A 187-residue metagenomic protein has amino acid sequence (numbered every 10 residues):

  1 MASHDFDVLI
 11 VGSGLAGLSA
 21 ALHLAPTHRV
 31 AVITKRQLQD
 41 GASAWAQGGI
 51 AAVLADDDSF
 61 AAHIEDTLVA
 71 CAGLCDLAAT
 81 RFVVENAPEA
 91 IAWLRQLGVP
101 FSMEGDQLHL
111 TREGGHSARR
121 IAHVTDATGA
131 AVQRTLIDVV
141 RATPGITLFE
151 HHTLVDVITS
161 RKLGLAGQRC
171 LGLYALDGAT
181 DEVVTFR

Functional and structural regions predicted by a protein language model:
M1-A2, L18-L22, V139: A generic short-segment signal for beta-strand/edge and adjacent turn/coil regions
A2-I10, H23, W45, G145-I146: Solvent-exposed, well-ordered amphipathic alpha-helical segments that flank/support binding or catalytic loops
S3-F6, T180-R187: Core beta-strand elements of the Rossmann-like FAD/NAD(P) dinucleotide-binding domain in flavoenzyme oxidoreductases
V8-V32: N-terminal Rossmann-like FAD-binding beta1-loop-alpha1 element of flavoenzymes
T27-L38, R187: Short, hydrophobic/aliphatic alpha-helical segments
T34-A179: Conserved N-terminal/central alpha/beta ligand/cofactor-binding core
